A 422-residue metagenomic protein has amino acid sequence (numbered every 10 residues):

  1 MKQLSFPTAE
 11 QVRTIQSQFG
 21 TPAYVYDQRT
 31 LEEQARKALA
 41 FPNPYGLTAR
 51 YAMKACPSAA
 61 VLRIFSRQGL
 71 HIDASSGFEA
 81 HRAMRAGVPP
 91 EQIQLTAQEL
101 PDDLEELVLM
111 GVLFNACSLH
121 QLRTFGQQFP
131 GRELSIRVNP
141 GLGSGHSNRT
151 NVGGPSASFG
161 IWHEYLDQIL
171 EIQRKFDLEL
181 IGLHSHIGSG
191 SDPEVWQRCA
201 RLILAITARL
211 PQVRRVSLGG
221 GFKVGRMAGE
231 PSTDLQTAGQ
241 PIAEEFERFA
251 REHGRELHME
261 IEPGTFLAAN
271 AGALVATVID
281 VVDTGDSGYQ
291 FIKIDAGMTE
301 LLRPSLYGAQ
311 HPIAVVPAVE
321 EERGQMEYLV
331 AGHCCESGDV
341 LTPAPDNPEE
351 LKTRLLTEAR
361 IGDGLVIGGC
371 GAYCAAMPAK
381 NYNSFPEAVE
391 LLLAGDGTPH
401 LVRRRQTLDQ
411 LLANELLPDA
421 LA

Functional and structural regions predicted by a protein language model:
M1-R132, D167, E171-E179, A208 (+2 more regions): A charged N-terminal "starter" segment
L31, K54, S76, L107 (+6 more regions): Conserved, mostly hydrophobic/aromatic
G46-R50, G69-H71, P90-Q94, L113 (+7 more regions): Structural preference for beta-strand elements that scaffold enzyme active sites
A55-P57, F78, E99-P101, S118-H120 (+5 more regions): Active-site-proximal loop/turn and secondary-structure-junction residues that shape catalytic pockets, frequently
L62, R85, E105-L109, G126-Q128 (+7 more regions): Short acidic, glycine/serine/threonine-rich loops at helix termini
Q127-Q128, A205, P211-V213, T237-Q240 (+3 more regions): Acidic/histidine-enriched ion/cofactor-binding microenvironments in catalytic or ligand-binding pockets
P140-V282, N383-F385: Active-site loop/helix belt of alpha/beta enzymes
G254-A422: Charged (often Lys/Glu-rich) extended helix/loop segments that serve as interaction or gating elements
